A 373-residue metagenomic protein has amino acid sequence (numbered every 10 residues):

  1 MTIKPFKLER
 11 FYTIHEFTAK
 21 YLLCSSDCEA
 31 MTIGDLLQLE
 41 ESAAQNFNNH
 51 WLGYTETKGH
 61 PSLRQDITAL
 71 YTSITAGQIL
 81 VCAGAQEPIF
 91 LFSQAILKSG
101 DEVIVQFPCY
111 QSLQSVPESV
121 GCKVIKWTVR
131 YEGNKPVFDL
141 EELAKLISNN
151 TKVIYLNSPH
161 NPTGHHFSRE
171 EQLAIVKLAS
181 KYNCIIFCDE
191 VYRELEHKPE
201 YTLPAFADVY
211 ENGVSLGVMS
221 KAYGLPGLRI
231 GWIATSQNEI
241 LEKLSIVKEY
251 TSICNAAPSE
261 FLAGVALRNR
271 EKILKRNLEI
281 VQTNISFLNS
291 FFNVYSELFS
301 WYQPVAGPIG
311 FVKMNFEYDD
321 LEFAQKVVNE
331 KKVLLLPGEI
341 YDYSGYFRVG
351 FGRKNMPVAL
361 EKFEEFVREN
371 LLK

Functional and structural regions predicted by a protein language model:
T2-G84, L91, L267-N269, N370-K373: N-terminal small-domain helix-loop-helix segment of the aminotransferase-like
S73, A144, K326-L335, Y341-K373: PLP-dependent enzyme catalytic core of the Aspartate aminotransferase-like
A95-L156: PLP-dependent aminotransferase-like
V120, K181-Y182, K331, N370: Helix C-cap/helix->beta junction micro-motif
Y131-K198: Active-site phosphate-binding strand-loop segment of PLP-dependent enzymes
A207-E242, N255: Active-site PLP attachment segment
L241-K248, A266-N289: Structural signature of PLP-dependent enzymes
G264, I280-N289, W301-M314: Conserved glycine-rich beta-strand-loop-beta hairpin in the small C-terminal domain of fold type I
